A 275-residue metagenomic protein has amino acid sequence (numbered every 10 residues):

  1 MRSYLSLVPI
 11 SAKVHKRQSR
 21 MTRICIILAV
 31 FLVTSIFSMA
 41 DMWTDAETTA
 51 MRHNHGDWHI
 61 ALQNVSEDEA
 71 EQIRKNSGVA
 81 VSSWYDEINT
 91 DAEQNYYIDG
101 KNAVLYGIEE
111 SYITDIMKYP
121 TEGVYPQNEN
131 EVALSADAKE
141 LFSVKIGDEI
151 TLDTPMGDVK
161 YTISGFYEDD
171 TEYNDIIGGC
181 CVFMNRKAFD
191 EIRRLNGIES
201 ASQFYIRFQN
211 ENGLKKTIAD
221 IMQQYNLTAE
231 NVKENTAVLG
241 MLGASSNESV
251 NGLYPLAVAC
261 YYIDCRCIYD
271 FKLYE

Functional and structural regions predicted by a protein language model:
M1-S6: Short, membrane-interfacial amphipathic segments enriched in basic
L7-V14, T48-R52: Short amphipathic alpha-helical coupling elements at transmembrane boundaries
K16-T44, S246-E275: Hydrophobic alpha-helical transmembrane segments of multi-pass inner-membrane transport and secretion
T34, D41-A244: Basic-flanked hydrophobic alpha-helices used for secretion and membrane insertion
